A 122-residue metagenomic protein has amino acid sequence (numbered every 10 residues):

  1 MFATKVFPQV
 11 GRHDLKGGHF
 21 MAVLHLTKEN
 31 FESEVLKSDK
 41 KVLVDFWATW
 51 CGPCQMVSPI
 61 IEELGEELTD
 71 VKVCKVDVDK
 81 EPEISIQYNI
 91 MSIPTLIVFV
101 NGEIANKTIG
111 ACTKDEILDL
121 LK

Functional and structural regions predicted by a protein language model:
M1-F20: Short, Lys/Arg-enriched N-terminal segments with co-localized hydrophobic residues within the first ~10-30 amino acids
L24-K41: A short beta-strand-turn-helix
T27, D77-D79: Conserved acidic residues
D39-K41, S58-V76: Conserved helix-turn-beta segment immediately C-terminal to the redox Cys motif in thioredoxin-like folds
F46-E63: Conserved redox-active cysteine motifs that mediate thiol-disulfide chemistry, especially di-cysteine Cys-X(1-2)-Cys
P82, Y88-I97: Structural micro-motif
V98-K122: Non-catalytic, surface beta->alpha helical segment in thiol-disulfide oxidoreductase systems
